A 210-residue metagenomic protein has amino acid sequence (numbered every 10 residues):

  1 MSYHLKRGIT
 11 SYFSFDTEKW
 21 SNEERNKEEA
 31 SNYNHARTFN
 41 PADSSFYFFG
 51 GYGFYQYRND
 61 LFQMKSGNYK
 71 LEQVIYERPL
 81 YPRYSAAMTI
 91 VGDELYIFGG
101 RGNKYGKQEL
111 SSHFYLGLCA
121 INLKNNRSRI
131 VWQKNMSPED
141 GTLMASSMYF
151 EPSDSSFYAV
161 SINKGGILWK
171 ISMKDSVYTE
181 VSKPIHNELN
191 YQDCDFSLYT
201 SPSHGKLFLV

Functional and structural regions predicted by a protein language model:
M1, T17-N22: An edge-strand/N-cap motif at the start of beta-rich repeat modules
M1-Y3, Y12, N26-F49, F54 (+7 more regions): Conserved short beta-strand element of beta-propeller blades
I9-D16, R58-K70, M88, L110-R127 (+1 more regions): Beta-propeller blade signature
S21-K27, K70-R78, R129-N135, Y178-H186: Beta-propeller fold detector
G99-N103: Generic short beta-strand segments
Y158, I162-I185, L189: Ordered, small/hydrophobic-rich secondary-structure cores
